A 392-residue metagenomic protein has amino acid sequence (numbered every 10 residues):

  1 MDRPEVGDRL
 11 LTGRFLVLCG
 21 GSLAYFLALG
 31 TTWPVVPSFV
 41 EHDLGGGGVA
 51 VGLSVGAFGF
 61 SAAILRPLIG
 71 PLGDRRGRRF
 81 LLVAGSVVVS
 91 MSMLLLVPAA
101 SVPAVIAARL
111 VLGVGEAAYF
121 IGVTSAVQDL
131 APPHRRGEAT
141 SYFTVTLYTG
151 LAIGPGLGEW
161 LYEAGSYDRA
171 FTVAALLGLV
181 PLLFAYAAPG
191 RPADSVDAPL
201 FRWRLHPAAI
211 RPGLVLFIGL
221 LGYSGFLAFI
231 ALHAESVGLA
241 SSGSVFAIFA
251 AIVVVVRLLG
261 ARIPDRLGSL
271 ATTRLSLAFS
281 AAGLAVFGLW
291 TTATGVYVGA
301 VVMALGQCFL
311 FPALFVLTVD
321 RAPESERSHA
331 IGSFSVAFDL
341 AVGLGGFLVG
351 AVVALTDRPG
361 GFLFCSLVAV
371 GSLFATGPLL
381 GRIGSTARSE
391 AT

Functional and structural regions predicted by a protein language model:
G45, G77, P98-P103, G268 (+1 more regions): Helix-breaking motifs and short loop linkers at transmembrane-helix boundaries and internal kinks in secondary membrane
G59-P67, L151-A152, V253-L258, V342-G343: Residue-level signature of mid-helix packing/kink "hotspots" within the transmembrane helices of 12-pass Major
I64-A100: Conserved MFS/SLC helix-loop-helix module at the cytosolic interface between two early adjacent transmembrane helices
L65-G77, V256-S269, V353: Helix-to-loop junctions at the C-terminal end of transmembrane segments in multipass secondary transporters
F80-L94, A175, T272-V286: Structural signature of the two symmetry-related core transmembrane helices
P103-V111, T294-V302: Paired small-residue
A108-T146: Cytoplasmic helix-loop-helix junction between adjacent transmembrane helices in 12-TM secondary transporters
A175-D194, A375-L380: C-terminal membrane-cytosol helix-exit motif in multi-pass small-molecule transporters
